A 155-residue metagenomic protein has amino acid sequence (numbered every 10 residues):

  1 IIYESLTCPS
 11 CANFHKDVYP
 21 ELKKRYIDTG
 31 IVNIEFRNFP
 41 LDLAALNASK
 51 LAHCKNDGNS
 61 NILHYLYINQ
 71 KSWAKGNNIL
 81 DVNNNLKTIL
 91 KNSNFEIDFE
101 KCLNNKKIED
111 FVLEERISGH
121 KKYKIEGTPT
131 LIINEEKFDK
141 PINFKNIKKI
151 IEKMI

Functional and structural regions predicted by a protein language model:
I2-C8: Aromatic-flanked redox-active Cys/Sec active sites in thiol-based oxidoreductases, especially the WC-centered
Y3, T88-I155: C-terminal cap of thioredoxin/glutaredoxin-like
E4, N13-K91: Structural alpha/beta surface segment adjacent to cysteine/selenocysteine redox centers across thiol/disulfide enzymes
C8-F14, L131: The canonical Cys-X-X-Cys-His
P9-S10, W73, L103-N105: Short, contiguous strand/loop micro-motifs
S10, L43, F138-D139: Glycine-/small-residue-rich active-site loops that bind phosphorylated ligands and cofactors
